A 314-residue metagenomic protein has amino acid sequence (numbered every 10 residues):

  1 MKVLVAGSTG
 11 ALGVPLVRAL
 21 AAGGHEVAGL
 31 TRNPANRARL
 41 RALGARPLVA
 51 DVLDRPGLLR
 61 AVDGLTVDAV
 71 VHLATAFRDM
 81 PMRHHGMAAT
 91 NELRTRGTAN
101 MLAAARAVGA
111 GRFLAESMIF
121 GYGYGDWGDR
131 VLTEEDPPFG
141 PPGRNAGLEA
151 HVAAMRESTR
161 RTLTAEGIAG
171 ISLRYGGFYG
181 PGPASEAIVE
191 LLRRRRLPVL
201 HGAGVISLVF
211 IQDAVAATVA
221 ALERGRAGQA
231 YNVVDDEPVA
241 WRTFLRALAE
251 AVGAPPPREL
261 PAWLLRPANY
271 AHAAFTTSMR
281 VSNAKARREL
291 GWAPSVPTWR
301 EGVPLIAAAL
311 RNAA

Functional and structural regions predicted by a protein language model:
V3-H25: N-terminal Rossmann NAD(P)H-binding glycine-rich loop of SDR-like oxidoreductase domains
R18, A217-A271, R311-A314: Mid/C-terminal beta-alpha module of Rossmann-like enzyme folds, strongest in SDR-family dehydrogenases/epimerases
R32-R41, A45-R96, N100: NAD(P)H-binding glycine-rich loop region in Rossmannoid oxidoreductase-like domains and their noncatalytic homologs
M82-M87, N91, R96-L148: Conserved Rossmann-fold NAD(P)-dependent oxidoreductase catalytic core, especially the SDR/UDP-sugar
D126-W127, R156, A165-I168, Y179-V189 (+3 more regions): Glycine/proline-rich active-site loop of Rossmann-fold NAD(P)-dependent oxidoreductases
F139-G147, A187-V209, D213: A conserved pocket-lining segment of Rossmann-fold NAD(P)-dependent short-chain dehydrogenase/reductase
G140-G170: Active-site Tyr-X1-5-Lys
P297-A314: Amphipathic terminal alpha-helices
